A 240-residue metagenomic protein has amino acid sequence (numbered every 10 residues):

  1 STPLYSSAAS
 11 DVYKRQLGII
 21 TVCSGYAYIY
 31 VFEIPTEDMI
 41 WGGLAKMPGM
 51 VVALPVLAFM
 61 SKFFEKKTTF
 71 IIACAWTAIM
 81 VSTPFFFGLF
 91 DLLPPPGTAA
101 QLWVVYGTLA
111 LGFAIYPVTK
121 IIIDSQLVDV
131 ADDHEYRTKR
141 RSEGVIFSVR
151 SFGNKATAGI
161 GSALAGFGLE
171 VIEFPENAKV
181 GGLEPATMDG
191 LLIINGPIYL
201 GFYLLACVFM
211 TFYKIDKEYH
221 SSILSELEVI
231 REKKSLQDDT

Functional and structural regions predicted by a protein language model:
S1-A9, Y13: Single conserved hydrophobic/aromatic residue that forms the stacking wall/gate of nucleotide- or nucleobase-binding
V22-D38: Short amphipathic helix-loop junctions that connect adjacent transmembrane helices in Major Facilitator Superfamily/SLC
V52-T68: Helix-to-loop junctions at the C-terminal end of transmembrane segments in multipass secondary transporters
K67, L169-G201: A membrane-interface helix-boundary motif in multi-pass transporters
W76-T98: C-terminal ends and interior cores of transmembrane alpha-helices in multi-pass membrane transporters/permeases
P96-K120: Hydrophobic core of transmembrane alpha-helices in multi-pass small-molecule transporters, especially MFS/SLC-type
R140-I172: A late C-terminal transmembrane helix in Major Facilitator Superfamily
Y213-T240: Intrinsic disorder in cytosolic terminal tails and internal cytosolic loops of multi-pass membrane transporters
